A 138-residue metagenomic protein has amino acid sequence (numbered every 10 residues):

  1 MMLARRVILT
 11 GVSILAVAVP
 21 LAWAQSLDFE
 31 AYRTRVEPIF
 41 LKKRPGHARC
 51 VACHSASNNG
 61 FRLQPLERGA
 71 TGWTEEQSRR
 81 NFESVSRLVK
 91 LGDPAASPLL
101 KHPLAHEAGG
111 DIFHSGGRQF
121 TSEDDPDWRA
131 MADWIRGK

Functional and structural regions predicted by a protein language model:
M1-R5: N-terminal secretory signal peptides that target proteins for export/translocation
R6, A18-P20, A24: Short stretches within intrinsically disordered, low-complexity N-terminal or propeptide regions
R6-V7, G137: Positively charged, low-complexity intrinsically disordered regions
L9-T10, E37: General helical structural elements
T10-A18: Bacterial N-terminal signal peptides
W23-K138: Aromatic- and Gly/Pro-enriched helix-to-coil junctions and flexible linker segments
